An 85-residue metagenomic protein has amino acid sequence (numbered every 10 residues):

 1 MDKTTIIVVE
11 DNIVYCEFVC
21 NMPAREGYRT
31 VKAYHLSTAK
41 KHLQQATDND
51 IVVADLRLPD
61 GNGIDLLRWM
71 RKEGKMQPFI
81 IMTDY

Functional and structural regions predicted by a protein language model:
K3, D48-D50, G74-P78: His-Asp phosphorelay/catalytic-motif detector in bacterial-type signaling
E10: Conserved acidic carboxylate
I13-K32: Two-component/phosphorelay signaling modules centered on CheY-like receiver
K32-I51: Acidic, metal-coordinating helix/loop segments flanking the phosphotransfer/catalytic sites of two-component signaling
H35, N62-D65: Acidic catalytic/metal-coordinating carboxylates
D55, T83: Active-site residues of response regulator receiver
P59: The feature encodes the CheY-like receiver
I64-M76: Short amphipathic alpha-helix used as the core "switch/output" element in two-component signaling
